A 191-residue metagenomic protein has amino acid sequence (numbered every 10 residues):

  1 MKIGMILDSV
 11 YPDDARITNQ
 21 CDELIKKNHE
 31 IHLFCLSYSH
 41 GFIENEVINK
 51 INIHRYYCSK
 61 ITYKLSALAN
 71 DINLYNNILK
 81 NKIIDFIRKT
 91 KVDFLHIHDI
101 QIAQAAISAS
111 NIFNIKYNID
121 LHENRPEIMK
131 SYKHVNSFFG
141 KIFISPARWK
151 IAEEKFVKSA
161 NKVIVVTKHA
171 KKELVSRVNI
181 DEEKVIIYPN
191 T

Functional and structural regions predicted by a protein language model:
M1-N52, T90, K162, K168 (+2 more regions): N-terminal subdomain of nucleotide-sugar transferases
F42-A67, I87: Conserved nucleotide-sugar phosphate-binding/catalytic loop shared by glycosyltransferases and other
C58-A69, N118-K150, D181: Acceptor-binding helix/loop patch of EC 2.4 sugar-transfer enzymes, predominantly nucleotide-sugar-dependent
N81-I84, Q104, S108-I112, R125-E127 (+1 more regions): Membrane-proximal helix-turn-helix segments that form the acceptor-binding/catalytic region of lipid-linked
I83-I102, I115-N118: Short N-terminal targeting/anchoring amphipathic segment
D99, L121-E123, T167-H169: Helix N-cap/beta->alpha junction signal
F143-T191: Donor nucleotide-sugar binding/catalytic pocket of nucleotide-sugar-dependent glycosyltransferases
